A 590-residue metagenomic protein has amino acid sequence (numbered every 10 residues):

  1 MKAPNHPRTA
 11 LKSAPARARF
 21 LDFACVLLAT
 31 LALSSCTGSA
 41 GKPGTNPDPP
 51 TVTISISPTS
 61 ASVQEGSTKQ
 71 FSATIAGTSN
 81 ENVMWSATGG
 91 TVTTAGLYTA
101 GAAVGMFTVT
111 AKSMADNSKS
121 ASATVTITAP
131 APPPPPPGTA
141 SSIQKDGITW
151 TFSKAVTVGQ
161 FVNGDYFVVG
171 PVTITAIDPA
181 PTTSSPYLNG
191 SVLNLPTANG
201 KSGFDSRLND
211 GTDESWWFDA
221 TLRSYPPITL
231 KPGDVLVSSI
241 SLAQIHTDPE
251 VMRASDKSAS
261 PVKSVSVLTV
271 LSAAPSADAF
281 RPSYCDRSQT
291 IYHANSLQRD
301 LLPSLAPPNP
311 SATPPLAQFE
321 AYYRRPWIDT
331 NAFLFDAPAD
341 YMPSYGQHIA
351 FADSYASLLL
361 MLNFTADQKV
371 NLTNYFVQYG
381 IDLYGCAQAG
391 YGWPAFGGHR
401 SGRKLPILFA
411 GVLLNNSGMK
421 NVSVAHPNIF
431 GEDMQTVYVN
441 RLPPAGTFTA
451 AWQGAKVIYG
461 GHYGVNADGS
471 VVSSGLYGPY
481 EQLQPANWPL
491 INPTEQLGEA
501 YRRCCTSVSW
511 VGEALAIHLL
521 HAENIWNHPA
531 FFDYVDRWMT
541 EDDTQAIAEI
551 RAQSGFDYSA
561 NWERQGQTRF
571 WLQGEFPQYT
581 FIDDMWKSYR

Functional and structural regions predicted by a protein language model:
M1-A18: N-terminal secretory signal peptides that target proteins for export/translocation
V26, T30-S55, N117, T124-P135: Bacterial Sec-dependent N-terminal signal peptides
S57-S79: Solvent-exposed, low-complexity, repeat-rich "mucin-like" stalks and linkers
A76-G89: Short, well-ordered beta-strand segments
T93-G105: Extracellular/luminal low-complexity segments enriched in Ser/Thr/Pro
V104-D116: A short beta-strand micro-motif common to beta-rich folds, especially ectodomain repeats
P134-K404, S417-R590: Ser/Thr/Asn(+Pro)-rich, low-complexity disordered segments
